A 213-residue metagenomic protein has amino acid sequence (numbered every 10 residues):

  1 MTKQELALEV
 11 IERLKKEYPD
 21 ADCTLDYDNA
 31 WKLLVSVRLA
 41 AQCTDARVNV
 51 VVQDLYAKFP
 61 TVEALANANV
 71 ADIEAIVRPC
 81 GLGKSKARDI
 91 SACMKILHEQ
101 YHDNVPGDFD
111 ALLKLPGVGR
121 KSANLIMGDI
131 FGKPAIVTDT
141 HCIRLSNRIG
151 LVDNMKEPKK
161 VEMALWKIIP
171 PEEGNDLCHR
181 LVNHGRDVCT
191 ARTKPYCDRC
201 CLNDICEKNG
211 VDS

Functional and structural regions predicted by a protein language model:
T2-S213: Catalytic cores of DNA base-excision repair glycosylases
